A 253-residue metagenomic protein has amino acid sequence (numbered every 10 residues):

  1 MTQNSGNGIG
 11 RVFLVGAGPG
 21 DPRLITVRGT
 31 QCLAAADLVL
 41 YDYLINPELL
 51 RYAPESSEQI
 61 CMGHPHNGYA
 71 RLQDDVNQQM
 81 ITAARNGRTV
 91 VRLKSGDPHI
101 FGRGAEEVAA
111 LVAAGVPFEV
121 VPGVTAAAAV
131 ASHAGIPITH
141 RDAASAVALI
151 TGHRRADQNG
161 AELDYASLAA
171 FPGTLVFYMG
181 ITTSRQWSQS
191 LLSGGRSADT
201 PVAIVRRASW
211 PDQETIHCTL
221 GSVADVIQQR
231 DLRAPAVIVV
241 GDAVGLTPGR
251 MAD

Functional and structural regions predicted by a protein language model:
M1-P22, V27-V124, A224: Class I S-adenosyl-L-methionine
T2-Q3, N7-L14, N86-V90, A146 (+1 more regions): A contiguous loop/helix-start segment that scaffolds small-molecule binding in enzyme catalytic cores
G16-A17, I25, A36, Y41 (+8 more regions): Short, functionally important structural connectors and interaction interfaces within domains
L49-L50, L111, V130-A131, W187 (+1 more regions): Hydrophobic packing residues within well-ordered alpha-helices of enzyme cores
A53, A134, L191, G195: Active-site catalytic pocket residues across diverse enzymes, especially alpha/beta-hydrolases
S57-H64, G115-E119, I138-A148, G195-I204: Short hydrophobic/aromatic-enriched beta-strand-loop microsegments
D97-F171, E214-H217: Class I SAM-dependent methyltransferase SAM-binding "motif I" and its flanking Rossmann-like core
